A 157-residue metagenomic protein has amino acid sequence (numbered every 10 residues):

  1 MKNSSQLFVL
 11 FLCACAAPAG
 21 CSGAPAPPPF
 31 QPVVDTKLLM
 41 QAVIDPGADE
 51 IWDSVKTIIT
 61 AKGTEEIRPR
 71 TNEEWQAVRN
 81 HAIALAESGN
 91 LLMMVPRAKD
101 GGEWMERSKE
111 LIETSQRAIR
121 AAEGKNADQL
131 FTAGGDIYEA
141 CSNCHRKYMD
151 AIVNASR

Functional and structural regions predicted by a protein language model:
M1-F11: Bacterial N-terminal signal peptides that target proteins for export
C13-C15: Cysteine-centered motifs
A17-G20: C-terminal motif of bacterial Sec signal peptides marking the signal peptidase cleavage site
S22-R157: Sequence context surrounding c-type heme c attachment/ligation sites in exported
